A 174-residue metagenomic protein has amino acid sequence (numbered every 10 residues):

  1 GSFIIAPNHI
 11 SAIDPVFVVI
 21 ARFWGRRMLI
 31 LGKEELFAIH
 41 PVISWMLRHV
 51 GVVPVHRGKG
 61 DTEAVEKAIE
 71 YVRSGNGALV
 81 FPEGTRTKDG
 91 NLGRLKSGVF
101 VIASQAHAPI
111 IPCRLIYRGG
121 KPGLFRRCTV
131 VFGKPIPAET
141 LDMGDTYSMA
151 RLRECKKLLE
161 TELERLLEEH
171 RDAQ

Functional and structural regions predicted by a protein language model:
G1-K59: Catalytic core of membrane glycerolipid acyltransferases/transacylases, capturing the structured, soluble-facing
E63-Q174: Non-catalytic C-terminal accessory region of glycerolipid acyltransferases and related lyso-lipid remodeling enzymes
